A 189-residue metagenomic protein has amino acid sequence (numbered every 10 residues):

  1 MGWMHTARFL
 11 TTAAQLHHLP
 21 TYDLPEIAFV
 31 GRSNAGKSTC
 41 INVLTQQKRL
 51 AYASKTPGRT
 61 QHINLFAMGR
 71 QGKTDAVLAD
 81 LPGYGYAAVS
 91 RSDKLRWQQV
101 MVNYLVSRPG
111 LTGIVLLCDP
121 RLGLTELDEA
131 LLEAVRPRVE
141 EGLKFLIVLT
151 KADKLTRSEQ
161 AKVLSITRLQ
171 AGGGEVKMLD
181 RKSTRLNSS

Functional and structural regions predicted by a protein language model:
M1-Y86: Conserved G1/Walker A P-loop phosphate-binding module
M4-L16, L155-R185, S189: Canonical P-loop GTPase G-domain recognition
D23, R49, H62, T74-V77 (+8 more regions): Helical mechanochemical/support elements of P-loop NTPase systems and associated helical scaffolds
K37, N42, D80, D119 (+3 more regions): Acidic active-site catalytic centers that drive phospho-/nucleotidyl reactions and related ester hydrolyses
N42, A79, L95, Q99-N103 (+1 more regions): Internal, well-ordered alpha-helical scaffold/interface segments that support domain packing or protein-protein contacts
Y84-K94, R121, D153-T156: Flexible beta-alpha connector loops of hexameric P-loop NTPases
V100-E175: Conserved C-terminal guanine-recognition region of P-loop GTPase G domains, centered on the G4
